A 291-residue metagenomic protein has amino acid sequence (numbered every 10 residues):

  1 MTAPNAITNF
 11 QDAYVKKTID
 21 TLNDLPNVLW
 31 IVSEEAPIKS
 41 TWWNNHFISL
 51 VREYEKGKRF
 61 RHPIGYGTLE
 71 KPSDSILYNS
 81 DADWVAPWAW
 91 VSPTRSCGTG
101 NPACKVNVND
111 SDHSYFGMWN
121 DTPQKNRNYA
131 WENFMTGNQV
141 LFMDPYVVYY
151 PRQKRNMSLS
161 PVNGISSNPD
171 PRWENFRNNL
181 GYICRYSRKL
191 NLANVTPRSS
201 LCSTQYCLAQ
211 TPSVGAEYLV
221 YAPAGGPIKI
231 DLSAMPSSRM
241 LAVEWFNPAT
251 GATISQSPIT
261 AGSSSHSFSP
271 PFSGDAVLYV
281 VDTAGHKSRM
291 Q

Functional and structural regions predicted by a protein language model:
M1-D74, N79-A82: Active-site mouth of glycoside hydrolases
I19, I48, T94-G98, A130 (+1 more regions): Short amphipathic alpha-helical segments and helix-helix/interface helices
D24-L25, G57-R61, N79-S80, N101-C104 (+3 more regions): Short, well-ordered coil/turn elements that cap or connect secondary structure elements
A36, E70, W90-V91, H113 (+2 more regions): Short, solvent-exposed coil/turn elements at secondary-structure transition points
R61-L69, D83-W88, N107-V108, V220-Y221: Short, hydrophobic beta-strand segments that form beta-sheet elements in well-ordered domains
I76-N156: Catalytic-core region of carbohydrate-active enzymes that cleave or remodel glycosidic bonds
F116, N126-P258, S265-Q291: Aromatic- and carboxylate-lined catalytic core of secreted/periplasmic carbohydrate-active enzymes
